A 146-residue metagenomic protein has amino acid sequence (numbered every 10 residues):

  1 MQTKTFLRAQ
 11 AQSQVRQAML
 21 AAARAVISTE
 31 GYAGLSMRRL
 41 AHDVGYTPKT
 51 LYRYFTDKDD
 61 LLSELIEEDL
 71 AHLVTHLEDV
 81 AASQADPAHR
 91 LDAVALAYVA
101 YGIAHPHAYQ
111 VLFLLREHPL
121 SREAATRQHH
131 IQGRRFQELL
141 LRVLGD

Functional and structural regions predicted by a protein language model:
M1-Q14, A25, Q84: N-terminal intrinsically disordered/low-complexity leader segments
A18, A22, V26-D60, E64: Helix-turn-helix
A22-E30, H72-S83: Solvent-exposed, amphipathic alpha-helical segments
L62-D69, L112, Q132: Alpha-helical DNA-contacting segments of helix-turn-helix folds
E64, E78-H107: Hydrophobic alpha-helical connector segments
A71, L77-E78, S121-D146: Amphipathic alpha-helical packing segments from all-alpha helical-bundle domains
I103-R122: Amphipathic alpha-helical segments used for helix-helix packing
